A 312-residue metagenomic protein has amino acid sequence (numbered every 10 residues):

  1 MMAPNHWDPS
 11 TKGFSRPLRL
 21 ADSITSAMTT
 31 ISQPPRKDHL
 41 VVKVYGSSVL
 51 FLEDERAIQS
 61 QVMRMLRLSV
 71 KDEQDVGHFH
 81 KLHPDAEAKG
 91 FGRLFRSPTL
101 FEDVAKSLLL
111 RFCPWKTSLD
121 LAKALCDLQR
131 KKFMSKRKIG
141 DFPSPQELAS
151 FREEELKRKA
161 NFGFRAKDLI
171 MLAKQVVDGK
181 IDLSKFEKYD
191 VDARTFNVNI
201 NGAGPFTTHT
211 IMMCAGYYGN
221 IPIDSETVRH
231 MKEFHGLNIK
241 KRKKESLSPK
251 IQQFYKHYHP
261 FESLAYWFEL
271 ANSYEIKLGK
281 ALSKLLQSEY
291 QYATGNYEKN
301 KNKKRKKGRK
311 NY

Functional and structural regions predicted by a protein language model:
M1-Y312: HhH-family (HhH-GPD) DNA N-glycosylase catalytic core used in base-excision repair
